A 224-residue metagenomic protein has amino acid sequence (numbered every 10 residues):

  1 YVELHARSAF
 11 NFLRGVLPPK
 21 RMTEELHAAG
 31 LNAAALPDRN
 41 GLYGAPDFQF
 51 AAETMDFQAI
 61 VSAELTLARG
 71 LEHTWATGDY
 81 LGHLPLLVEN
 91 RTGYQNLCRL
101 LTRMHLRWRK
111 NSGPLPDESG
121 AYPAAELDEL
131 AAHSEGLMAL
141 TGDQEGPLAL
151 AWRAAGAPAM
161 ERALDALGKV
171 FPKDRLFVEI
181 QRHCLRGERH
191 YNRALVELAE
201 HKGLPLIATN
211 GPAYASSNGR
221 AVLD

Functional and structural regions predicted by a protein language model:
Y1-D224: Phosphodiester-processing cores and adjacent nucleic acid-binding clamps
